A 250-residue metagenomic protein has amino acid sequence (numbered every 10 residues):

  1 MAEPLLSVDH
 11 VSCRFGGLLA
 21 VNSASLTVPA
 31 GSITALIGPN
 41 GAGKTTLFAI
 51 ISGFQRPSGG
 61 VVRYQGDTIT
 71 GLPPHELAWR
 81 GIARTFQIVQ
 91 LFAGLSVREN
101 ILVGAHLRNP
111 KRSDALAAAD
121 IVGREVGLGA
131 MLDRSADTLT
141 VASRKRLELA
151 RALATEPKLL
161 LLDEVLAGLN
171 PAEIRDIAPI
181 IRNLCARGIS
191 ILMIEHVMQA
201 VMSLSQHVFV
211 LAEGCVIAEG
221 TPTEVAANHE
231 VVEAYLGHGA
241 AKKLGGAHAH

Functional and structural regions predicted by a protein language model:
A2-H250: Glycine-rich phosphate-binding loops of nucleotide-dependent enzymes
